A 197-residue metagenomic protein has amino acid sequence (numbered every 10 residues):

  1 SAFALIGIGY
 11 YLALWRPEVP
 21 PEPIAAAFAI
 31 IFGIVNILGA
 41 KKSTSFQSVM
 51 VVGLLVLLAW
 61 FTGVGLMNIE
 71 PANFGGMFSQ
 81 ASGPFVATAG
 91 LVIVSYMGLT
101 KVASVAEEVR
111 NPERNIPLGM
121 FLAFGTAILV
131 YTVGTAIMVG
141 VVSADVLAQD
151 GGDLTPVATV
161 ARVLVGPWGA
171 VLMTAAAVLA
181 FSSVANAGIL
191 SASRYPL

Functional and structural regions predicted by a protein language model:
S1-A29, G33-I37, K42, T174-L197: Hydrophobic transmembrane alpha-helices that form the core helical bundles of multi-pass secondary transporters
A4, A26, I30-G33, V52-T62 (+4 more regions): Hydrophobic alpha-helical transmembrane segments of multipass integral membrane proteins
G7-Y10, L14, L122-N186: TM-loop-TM module centered on a large, flexible mid-protein loop between adjacent transmembrane helices in multi-pass
G9-L12, R16, I34-K41, A59-E70 (+3 more regions): Structural signature of transmembrane alpha-helix termini at the membrane-water interface
E18-P23, Q80-F85, R162-T174: Membrane-interfacial loop-to-helix junctions in multi-pass transporters
P21-N68, S79-S82, M120-F124: Membrane-interface loop-to-helix entry segments
V49-G53, A106-V139: Junctions where cytoplasmic loops transition into the N-terminal start of transmembrane alpha-helices in multi-pass
G90-N115, G119, V139-V141, S193-L197: Helix-loop junctions at the membrane interface of multi-pass solute transporters
